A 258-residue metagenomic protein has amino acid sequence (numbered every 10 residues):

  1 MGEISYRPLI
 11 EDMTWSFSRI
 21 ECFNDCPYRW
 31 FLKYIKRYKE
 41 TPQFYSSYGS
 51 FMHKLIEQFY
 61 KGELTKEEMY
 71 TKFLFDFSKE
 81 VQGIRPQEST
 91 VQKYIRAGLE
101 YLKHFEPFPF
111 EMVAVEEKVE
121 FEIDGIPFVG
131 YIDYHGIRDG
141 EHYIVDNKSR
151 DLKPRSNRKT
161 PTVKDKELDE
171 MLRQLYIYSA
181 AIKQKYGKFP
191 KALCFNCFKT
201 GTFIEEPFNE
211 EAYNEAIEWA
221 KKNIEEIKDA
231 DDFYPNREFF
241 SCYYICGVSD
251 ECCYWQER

Functional and structural regions predicted by a protein language model:
I10-E11, F31: An N-terminal structural lobe/cap that precedes and organizes the functional/catalytic core across diverse proteins
I20-G62, E116, V248: Nuclease catalytic cores
C26, M52-H53, Y134, Y178 (+2 more regions): A residue-level signal for conserved active-site and pocket-lining positions in enzyme catalytic cores
K36, K148-D151, C197-K199, E210: A short beta-strand motif that forms part of the nucleic acid-binding face of small beta-barrel RNA-binding folds
F44, Y48, T90, Y94 (+2 more regions): Hydrophobic (often cysteine-bearing) scaffold residues that line and stabilize catalytic clefts of nucleotide/cofactor
K54-E117: A non-catalytic, helix-rich entry segment at domain boundaries
Q82, D124, L168-L172, I177-R258: Metal-dependent nuclease catalytic regions and adjoining charged, substrate-binding loops involved in nucleic-acid end
A114, V119-L175: Non-catalytic protein-protein interaction segments used by genome-maintenance enzymes to assemble and couple activities
